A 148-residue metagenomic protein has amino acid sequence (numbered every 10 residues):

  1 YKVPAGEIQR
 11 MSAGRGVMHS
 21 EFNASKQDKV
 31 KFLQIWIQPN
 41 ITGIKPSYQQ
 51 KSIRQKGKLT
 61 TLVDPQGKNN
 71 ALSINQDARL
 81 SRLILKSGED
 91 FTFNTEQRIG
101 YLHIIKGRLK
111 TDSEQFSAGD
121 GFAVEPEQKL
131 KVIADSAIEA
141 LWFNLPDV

Functional and structural regions predicted by a protein language model:
Y1-V148: Jelly-roll (double-stranded beta-helix
